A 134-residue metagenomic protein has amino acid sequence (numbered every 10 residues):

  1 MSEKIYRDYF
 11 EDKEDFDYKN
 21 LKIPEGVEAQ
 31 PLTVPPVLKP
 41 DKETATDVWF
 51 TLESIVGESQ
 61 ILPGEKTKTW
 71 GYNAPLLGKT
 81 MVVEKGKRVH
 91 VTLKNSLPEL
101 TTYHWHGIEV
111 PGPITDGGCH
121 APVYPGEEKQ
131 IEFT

Functional and structural regions predicted by a protein language model:
M1-E58, V123-F133: Extracytoplasmic entry segments of secretory-pathway proteins
W49-T134: Histidine- and aromatic-enriched segments that form or immediately flank copper-ligand environments
